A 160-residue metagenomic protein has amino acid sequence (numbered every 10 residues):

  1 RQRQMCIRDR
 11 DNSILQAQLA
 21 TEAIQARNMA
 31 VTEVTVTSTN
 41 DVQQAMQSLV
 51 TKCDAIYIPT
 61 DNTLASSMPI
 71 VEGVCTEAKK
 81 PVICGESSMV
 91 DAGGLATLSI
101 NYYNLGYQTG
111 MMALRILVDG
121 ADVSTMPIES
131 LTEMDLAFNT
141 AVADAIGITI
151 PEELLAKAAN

Functional and structural regions predicted by a protein language model:
R1-I7: Short, small-residue-biased leader/transition segments that mark boundaries at the very start of proteins
Q4, C53-L64, V82-G85: Periplasmic-binding protein-like
R8-A20: Extracytoplasmic ligand-binding site segments that recognize negatively charged/polar headgroups
T21-T39: Short beta-strand elements in bilobed, periplasmic/extracellular small-molecule ligand-binding domains
T35-L49: Structural motif
S67, V71-L95: Venus flytrap/periplasmic-binding-protein-like
A92-Y107: Short beta-strand elements at the ligand-binding edges of bilobed clamshell
R115-N160: Hinge/cleft segment of the Venus flytrap/periplasmic-binding protein
